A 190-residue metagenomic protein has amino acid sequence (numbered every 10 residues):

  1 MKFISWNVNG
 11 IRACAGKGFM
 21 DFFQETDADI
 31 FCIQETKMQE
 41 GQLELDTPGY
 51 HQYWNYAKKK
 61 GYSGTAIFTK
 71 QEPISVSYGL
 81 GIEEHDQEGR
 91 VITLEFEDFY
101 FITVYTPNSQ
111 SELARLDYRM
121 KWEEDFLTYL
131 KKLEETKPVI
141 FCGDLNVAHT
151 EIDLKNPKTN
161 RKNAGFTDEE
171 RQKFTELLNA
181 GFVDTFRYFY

Functional and structural regions predicted by a protein language model:
M1-N9, D98-Q110, C142: Active-site-proximal beta-strand elements of phosphoester/diester hydrolases
M1-T47, A57-S63: N-terminal, active-site-proximal structural segment of metallo-dependent hydrolase catalytic domains
N7, F23-G41, F101, L130-E151 (+1 more regions): Active-site beta-strand/loop signature of hydrolases that rely on acidic residues for catalysis
R12, E40-Q42, Y62, Q110-L113 (+1 more regions): Short catalytic/ligand-binding loop motif for oxyanion handling, primarily in non-cytosolic enzymes, centered on
K37, Q42-S109: Structured beta-strand-rich core segments of catalytic domains in phosphoester-bond hydrolases
H51, D125-Y190: Metal-dependent phosphoesterases centered on the DNase I-like endonuclease/exonuclease/phosphatase
G81-I82, P107-E123, K158-N163: Surface-exposed cleft-lining segments at the edges of enzyme active sites
